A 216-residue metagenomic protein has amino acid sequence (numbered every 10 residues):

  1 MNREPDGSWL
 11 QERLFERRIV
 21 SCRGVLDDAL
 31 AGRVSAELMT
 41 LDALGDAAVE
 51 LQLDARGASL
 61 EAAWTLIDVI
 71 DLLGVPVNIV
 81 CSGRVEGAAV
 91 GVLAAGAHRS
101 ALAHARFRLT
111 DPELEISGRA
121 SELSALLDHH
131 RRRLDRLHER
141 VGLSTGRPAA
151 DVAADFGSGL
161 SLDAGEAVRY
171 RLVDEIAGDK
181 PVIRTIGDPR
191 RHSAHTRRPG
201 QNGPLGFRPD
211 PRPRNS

Functional and structural regions predicted by a protein language model:
M1-A88, A95-S216: N-terminal organellar transit peptides
